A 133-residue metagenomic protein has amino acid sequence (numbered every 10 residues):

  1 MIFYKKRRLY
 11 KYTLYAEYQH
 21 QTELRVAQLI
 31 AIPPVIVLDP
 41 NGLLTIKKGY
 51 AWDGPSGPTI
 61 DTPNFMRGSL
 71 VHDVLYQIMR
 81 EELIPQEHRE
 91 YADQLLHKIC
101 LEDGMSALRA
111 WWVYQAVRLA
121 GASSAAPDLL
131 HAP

Functional and structural regions predicted by a protein language model:
M1-P133: Extended terminal accessory/targeting regions
